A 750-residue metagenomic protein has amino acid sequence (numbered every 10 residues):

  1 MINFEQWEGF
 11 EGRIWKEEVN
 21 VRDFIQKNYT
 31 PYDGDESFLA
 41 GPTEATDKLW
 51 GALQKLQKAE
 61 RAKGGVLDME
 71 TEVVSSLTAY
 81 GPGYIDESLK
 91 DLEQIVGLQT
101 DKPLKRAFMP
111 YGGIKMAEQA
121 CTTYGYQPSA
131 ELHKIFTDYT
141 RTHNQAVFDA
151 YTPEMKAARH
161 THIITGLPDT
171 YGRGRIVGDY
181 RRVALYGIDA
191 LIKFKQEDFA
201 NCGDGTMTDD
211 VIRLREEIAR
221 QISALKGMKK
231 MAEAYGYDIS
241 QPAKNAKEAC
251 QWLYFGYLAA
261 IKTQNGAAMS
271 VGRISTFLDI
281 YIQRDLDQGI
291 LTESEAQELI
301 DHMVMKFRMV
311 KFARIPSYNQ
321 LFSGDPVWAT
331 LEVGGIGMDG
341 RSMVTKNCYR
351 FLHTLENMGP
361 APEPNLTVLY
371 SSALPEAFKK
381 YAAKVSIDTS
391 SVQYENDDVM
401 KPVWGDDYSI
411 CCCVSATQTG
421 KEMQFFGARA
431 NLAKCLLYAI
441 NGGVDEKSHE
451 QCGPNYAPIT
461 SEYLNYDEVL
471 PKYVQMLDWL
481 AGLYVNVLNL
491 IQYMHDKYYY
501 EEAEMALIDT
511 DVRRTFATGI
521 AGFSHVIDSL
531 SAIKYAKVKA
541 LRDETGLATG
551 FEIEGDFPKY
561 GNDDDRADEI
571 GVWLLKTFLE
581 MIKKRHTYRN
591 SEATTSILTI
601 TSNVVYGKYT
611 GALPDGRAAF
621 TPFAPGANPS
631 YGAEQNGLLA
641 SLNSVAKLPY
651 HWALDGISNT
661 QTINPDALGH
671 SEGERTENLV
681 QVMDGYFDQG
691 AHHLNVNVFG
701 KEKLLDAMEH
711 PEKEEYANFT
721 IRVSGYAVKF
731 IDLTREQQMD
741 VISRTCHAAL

Functional and structural regions predicted by a protein language model:
I2-L750: Conserved catalytic cores of very large enzyme subunits
